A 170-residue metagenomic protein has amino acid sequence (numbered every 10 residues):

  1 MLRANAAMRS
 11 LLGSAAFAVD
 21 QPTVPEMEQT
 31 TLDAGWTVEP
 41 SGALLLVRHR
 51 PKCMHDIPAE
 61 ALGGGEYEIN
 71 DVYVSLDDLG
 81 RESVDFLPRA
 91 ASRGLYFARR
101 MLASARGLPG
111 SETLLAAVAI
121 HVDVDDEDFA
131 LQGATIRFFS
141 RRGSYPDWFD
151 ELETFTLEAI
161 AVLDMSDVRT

Functional and structural regions predicted by a protein language model:
M1-E68, V72-Y73: N-terminal leader/targeting segments
D20-V24, R48, L79-F86, D126 (+1 more regions): Generic alpha-helix signal with a bias toward terminal, lower-confidence helices and secondary-structure junctions
T23-P25, K52-C53, G94-Y96, L115-A117: A short linear-motif detector with a strong N-terminal bias
L44, I69, V74, F97 (+2 more regions): Generic hydrophobic secondary-structure signal
R48, L76, S140: Pocket-edge structural micro-motifs
A61-A91: Short glycine-rich, basic-tinged beta-strand/loop micro-motifs
S92, R99-T170: Acidic, proline/glycine-rich low-complexity IDRs
